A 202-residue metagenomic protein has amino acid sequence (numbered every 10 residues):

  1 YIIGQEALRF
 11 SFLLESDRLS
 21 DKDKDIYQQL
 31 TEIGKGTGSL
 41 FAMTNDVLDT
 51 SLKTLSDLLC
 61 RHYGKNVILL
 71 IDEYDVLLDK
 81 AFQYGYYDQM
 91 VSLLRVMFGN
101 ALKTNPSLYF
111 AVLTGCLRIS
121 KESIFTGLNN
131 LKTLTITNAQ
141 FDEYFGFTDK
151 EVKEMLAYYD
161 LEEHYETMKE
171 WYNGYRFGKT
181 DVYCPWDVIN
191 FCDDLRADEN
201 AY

Functional and structural regions predicted by a protein language model:
Y1-Y202: Phosphate-binding site recognition
